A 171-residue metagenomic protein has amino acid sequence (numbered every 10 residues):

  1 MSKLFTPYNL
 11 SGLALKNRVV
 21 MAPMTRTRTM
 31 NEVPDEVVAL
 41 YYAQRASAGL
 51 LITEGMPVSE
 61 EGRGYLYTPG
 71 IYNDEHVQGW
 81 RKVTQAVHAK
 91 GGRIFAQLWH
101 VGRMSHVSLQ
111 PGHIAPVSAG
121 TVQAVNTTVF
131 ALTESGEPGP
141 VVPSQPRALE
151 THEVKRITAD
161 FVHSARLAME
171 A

Functional and structural regions predicted by a protein language model:
M1-A171: Flavin-dependent oxidoreductase catalytic cores
